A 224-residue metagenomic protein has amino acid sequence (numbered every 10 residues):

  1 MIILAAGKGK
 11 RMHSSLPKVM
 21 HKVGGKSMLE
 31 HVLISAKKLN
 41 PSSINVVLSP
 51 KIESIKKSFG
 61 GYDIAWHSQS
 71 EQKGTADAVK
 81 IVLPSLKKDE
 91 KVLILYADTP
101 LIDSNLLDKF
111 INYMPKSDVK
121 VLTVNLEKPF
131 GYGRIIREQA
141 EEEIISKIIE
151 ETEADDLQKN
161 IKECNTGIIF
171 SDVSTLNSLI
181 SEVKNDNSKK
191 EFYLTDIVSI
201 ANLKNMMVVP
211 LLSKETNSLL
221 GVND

Functional and structural regions predicted by a protein language model:
M1-S14: N-terminal nucleotide-binding beta1-loop-alpha1 segment
A5, L48, Y96, T123-V124: Short beta-strand/turn micro-motifs composed of small residues that flank or help shape donor/cofactor-binding pockets
L16-K22, V183-D186: Short glycine-enriched, charge-decorated loop/helix-capping segments at active-site entrances that position
K22, L101, F170, G221-V222: Short aromatic/basic micro-patch
K26-N112: Conserved N-terminal catalytic core of the sugar/cofactor nucleotidyltransferase
Y62, I102-S188, T195-I197, M206: Conserved core of the sugar-phosphate nucleotidyltransferase
K189-L194, S213-N223: An accessory alpha-helical subdomain
S199-S213: Catalytic donor-sugar/metal-binding loop of nucleotide-sugar-dependent glycosyltransferases
